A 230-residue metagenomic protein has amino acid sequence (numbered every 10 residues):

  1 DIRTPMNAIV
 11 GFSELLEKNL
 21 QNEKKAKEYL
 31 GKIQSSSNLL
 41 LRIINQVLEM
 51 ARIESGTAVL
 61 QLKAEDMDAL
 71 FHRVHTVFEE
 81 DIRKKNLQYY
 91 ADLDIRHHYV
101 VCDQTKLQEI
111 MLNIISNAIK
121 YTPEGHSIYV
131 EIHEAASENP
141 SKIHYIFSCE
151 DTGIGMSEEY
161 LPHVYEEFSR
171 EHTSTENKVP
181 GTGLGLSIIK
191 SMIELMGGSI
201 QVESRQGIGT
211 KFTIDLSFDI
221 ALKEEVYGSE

Functional and structural regions predicted by a protein language model:
E17-K24: Short acidic helix/loop segment immediately C-terminal to the autophosphorylated histidine in two-component histidine
S35-L40: Short alpha-helical segment of the dimerization/phosphotransfer core of two-component systems
A51-L62: Helix-loop junction within the histidine kinase core
Q61-D66, R83, Q88-H98, H133-A135: Conserved catalytic submotifs in the C-terminal HATPase_c
M67, G155-H163: Short helix N-cap motif at coil->helix boundaries in the Bergerat
P180, G185, I189: Short alpha-helical Gxxx[C/S/T] motif in the catalytic ATP-binding
